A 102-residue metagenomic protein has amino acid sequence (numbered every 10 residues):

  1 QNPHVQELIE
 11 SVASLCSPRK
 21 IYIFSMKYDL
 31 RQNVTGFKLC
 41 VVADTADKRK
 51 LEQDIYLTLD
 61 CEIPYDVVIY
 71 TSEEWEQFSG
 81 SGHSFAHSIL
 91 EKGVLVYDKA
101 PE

Functional and structural regions predicted by a protein language model:
Q1-Y22, Y28-V34, V42-E102: Catalytic core of pol beta-like nucleotidyltransferases
L39: Conserved RNP beta-strands of RNA recognition motif
